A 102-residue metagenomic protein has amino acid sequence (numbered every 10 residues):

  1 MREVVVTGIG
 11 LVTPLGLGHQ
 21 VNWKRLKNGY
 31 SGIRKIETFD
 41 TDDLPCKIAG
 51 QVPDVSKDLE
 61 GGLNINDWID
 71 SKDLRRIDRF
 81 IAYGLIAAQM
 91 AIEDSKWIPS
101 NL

Functional and structural regions predicted by a protein language model:
M1-L102: Conserved "HGTGT" condensation-loop signature of ketosynthase/thiolase-family condensing enzymes that catalyze
